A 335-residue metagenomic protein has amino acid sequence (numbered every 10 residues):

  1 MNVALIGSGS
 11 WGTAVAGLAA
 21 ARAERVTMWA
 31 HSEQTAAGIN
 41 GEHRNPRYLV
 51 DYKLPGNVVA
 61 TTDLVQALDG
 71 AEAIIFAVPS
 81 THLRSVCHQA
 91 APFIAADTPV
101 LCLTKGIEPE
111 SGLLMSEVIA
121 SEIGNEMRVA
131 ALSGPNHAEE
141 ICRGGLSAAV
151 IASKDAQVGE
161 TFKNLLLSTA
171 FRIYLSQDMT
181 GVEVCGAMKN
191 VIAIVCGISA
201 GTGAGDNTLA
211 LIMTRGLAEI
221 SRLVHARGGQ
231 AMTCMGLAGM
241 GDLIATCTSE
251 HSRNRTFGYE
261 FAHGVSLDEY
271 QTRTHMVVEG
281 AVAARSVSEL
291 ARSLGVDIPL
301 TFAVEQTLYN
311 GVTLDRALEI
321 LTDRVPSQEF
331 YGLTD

Functional and structural regions predicted by a protein language model:
M1-Y52, V58-T62, Q89: NAD(P)+-binding Rossmann beta1-loop-alpha1 motif at the extreme N-terminus of oxidoreductases
L54, T61-D69, A73-L146, F162: Rossmann-like NAD(P)(H) cofactor-binding subdomain of soluble oxidoreductases
D69-G70, M188, M240: Alpha-helix C-terminal capping/helix-to-coil transition sites in glycosyltransferase folds
H82, F93, V118, E122-R128 (+1 more regions): Internal alpha-helical scaffold of NAD(P)-dependent oxidoreductase catalytic cores
C102, R128-S133, I173-Q177, I298-L300: General beta-strand structural signal in soluble alpha/beta enzymes
C196-A200, H225-M235, G239-D335: NAD(P)-dependent Rossmann-like dehydrogenase/reductase catalytic/cofactor-binding core
